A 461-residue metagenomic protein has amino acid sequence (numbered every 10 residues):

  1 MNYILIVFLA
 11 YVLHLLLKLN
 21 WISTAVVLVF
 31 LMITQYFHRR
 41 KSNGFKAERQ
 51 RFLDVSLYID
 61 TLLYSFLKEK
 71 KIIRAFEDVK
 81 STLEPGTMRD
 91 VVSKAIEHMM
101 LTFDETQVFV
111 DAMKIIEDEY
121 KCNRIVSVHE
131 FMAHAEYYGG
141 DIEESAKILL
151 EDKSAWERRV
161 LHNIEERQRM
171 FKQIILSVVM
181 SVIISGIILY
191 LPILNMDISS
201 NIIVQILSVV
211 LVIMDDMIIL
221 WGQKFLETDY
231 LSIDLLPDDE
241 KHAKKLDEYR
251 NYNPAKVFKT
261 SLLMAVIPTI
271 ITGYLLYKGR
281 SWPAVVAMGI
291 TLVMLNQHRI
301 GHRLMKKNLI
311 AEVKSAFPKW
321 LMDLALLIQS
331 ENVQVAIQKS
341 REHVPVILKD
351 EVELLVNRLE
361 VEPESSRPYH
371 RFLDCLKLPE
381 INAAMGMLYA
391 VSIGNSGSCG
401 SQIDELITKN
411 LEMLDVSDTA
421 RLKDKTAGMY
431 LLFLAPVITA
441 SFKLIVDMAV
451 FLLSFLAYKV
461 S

Functional and structural regions predicted by a protein language model:
Y3-Y11, E151, R158-I219, M264-I270 (+4 more regions): Bilayer-spanning, highly hydrophobic alpha-helical transmembrane segments
V12-L19: Short, hydrophobic transmembrane alpha-helix segments
W21-F103, Q107, D111, L236-K256 (+1 more regions): Juxtamembrane/interface alpha-helical elements of multi-pass membrane proteins
W21-T24, F45, T82, G86-D90 (+6 more regions): Long, mid-chain structured domain cores
D60-V79, E117-E166, M170, I174 (+4 more regions): Hydrophobic alpha-helical segments characteristic of transmembrane helices
V108-E117, I188-L207, L276-P283, E360-L376 (+1 more regions): Membrane-interfacial helix-loop-helix connectors in multipass membrane proteins
V204-D229, A284-A316, I381, C399-Q402: Alpha-helical transmembrane segments and their immediate juxtamembrane interface regions
F225-L276, S441-F442, V446-S461: Long, non-transmembrane cytosolic or organellar matrix-exposed soluble domains/tails of integral membrane proteins
